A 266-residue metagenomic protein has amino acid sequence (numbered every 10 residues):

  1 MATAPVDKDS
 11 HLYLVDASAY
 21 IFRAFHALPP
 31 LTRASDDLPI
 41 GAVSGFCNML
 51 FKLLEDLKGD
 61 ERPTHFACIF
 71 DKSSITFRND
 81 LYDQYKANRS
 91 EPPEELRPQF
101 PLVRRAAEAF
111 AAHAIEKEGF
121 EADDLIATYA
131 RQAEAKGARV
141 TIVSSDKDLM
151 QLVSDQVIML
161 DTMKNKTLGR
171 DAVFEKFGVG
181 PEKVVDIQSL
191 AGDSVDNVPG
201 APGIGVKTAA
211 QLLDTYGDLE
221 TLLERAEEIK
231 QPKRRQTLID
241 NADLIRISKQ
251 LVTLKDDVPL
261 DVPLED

Functional and structural regions predicted by a protein language model:
A2-V143, K147-G169, L244-I247, T253-D266: Noncatalytic, basic helical substrate-engagement surface that gates or grips nucleic-acid strands
R105, E175, E224: Replace "anionic and nucleotidyl ligands
A130-R131, V153, K176, D196-N197 (+1 more regions): Short amphipathic alpha-helical patches
S154-L160, L168-V179, V185-Q188: Nucleic-acid-contacting surfaces of polymerase cores and analogous helical-repeat interfaces
I158, G180-K183, L190-V252, V258-P263: Accessory alpha-helical DNA-binding modules that contact the DNA backbone or grooves
